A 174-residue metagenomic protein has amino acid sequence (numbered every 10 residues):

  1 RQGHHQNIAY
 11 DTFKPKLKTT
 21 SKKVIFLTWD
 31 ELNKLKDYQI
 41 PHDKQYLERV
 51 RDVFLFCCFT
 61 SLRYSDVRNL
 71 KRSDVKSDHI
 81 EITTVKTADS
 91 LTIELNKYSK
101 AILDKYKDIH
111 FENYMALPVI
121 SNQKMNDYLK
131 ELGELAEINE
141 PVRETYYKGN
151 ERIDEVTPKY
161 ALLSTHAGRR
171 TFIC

Functional and structural regions predicted by a protein language model:
Q2-I8, I138-V142: Surface-exposed helix-capping loop/turn segments at secondary-structure junctions
H5-Y64, Q123-K124, R169: Basic, Lys/Arg- and aromatic-enriched nucleic-acid-binding interface segment
K14-P15, T60, N69-K105: Conserved tyrosine-mediated DNA breakage-rejoining catalytic core shared by Y-recombinases
K23, I40-Y46, E81-S90, Y114-S121 (+1 more regions): Short, contiguous acidic/charged loop-to-helix segments that flank catalytic cores in large enzymes
N33, S61, S65-N69, I93 (+5 more regions): Feature representing long, continuous alpha-helical segments
P41-K44, H110-M115, K130-C174: Short, basic (Lys/Arg/His-rich) helix/loop patches that form interaction surfaces in the mid-to-C-terminal regions
S73-K76, V85, K97-S99, Q123 (+2 more regions): Active/binding-pocket-proximal capping segment
N96, A101-Q123: C-terminal structural cap/anchor segments
